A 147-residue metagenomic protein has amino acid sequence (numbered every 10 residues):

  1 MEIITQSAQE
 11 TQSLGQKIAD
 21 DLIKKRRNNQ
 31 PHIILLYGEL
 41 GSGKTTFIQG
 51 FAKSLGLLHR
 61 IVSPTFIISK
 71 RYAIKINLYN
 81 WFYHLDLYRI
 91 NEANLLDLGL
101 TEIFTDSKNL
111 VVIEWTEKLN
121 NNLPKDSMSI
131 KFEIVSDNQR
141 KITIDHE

Functional and structural regions predicted by a protein language model:
M1, K53, A93-E147: Short phosphate-coordinating micro-motif centered on Lys-Gly-acidic
M1-D21: N-terminal pre-Walker A segment at the start of P-loop NTPase domains
D21-Q30: Phosphate-binding P-loop
I34-L36: Hydrophobic anchor at the beta1->P-loop junction of P-loop NTPases
E39: P-loop (Walker A) phosphate-binding loop of NTP-binding proteins
K44: Conserved lysine of the Walker
L57-Y72: Short beta-strand-centered segment that lines the nucleotide-binding/catalytic pocket of NTP-utilizing
